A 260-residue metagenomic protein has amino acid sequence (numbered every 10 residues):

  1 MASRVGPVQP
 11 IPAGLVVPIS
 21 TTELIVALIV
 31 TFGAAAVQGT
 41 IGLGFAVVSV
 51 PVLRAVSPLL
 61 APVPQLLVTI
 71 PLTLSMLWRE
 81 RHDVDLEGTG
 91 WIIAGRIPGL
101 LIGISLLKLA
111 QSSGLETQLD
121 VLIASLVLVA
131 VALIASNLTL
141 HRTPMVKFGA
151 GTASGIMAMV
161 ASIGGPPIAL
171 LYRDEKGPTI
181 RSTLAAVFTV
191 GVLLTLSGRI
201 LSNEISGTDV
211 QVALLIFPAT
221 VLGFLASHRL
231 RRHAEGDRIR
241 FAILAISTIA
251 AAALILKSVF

Functional and structural regions predicted by a protein language model:
M1-I25: Short, strongly hydrophobic alpha-helical membrane anchors
E23-G90, G151-T152, A158, G165-F224: Small-residue-rich hydrophobic segments that form or flank transmembrane alpha-helices in multi-pass membrane proteins
L24, L66, D120-V127, V131 (+4 more regions): Residues within membrane-spanning alpha-helices of integral membrane proteins, especially the hydrophobic core/packing
P62-I134: Membrane helix-loop-helix hairpins that form the core translocation module of multi-pass transporters
L86-I97, Q118-I123, R142-A153, T179-A186 (+1 more regions): Cytoplasmic-side transmembrane-helix entry/capping segments in multi-pass membrane proteins
L225-I249: Interfacial loop-to-transmembrane junctions
A252-F260: Juxtamembrane boundary at the C-terminal end of a transmembrane helix
